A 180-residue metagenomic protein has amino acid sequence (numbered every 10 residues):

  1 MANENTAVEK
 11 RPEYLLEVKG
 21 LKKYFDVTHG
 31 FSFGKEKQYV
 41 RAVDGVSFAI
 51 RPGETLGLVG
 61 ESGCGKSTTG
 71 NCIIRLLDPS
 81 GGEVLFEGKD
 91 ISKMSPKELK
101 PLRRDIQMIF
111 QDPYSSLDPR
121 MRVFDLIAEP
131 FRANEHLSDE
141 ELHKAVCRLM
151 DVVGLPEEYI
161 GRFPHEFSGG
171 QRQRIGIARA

Functional and structural regions predicted by a protein language model:
M1-Y39: ABC-family P-loop ATPase nucleotide-binding domain
D26-K35, D78, K93-K97, M121-E141 (+1 more regions): ABC-type ATPase nucleotide-binding domains, specifically the catalytic core motifs of the NBD
V59-G60: The feature captures the beta-strand-to-loop junction immediately N-terminal to the Walker
I74: Helix-to-loop junction immediately C-terminal to a conserved catalytic motif
G82-D90, L102: Conserved ABC transporter NBD signature motif
D90, E140-E158: Conserved ABC ATPase "signature" region
F163-F167, Q171: Conserved ABC ATPase signature
I177: Hydrophobic anchor residue at the start of the ABC signature
